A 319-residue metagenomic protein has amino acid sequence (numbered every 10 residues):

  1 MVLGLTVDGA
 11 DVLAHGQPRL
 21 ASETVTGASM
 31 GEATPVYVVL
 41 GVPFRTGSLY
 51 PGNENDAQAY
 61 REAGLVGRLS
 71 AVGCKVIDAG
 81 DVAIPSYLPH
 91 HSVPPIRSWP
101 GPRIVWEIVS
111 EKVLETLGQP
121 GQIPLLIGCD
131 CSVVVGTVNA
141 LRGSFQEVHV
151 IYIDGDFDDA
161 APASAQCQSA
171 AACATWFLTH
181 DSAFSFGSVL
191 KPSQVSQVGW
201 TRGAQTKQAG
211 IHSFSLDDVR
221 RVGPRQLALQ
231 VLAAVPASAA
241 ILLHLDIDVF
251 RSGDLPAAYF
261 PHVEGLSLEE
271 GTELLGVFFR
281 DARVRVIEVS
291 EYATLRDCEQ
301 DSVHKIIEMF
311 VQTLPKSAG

Functional and structural regions predicted by a protein language model:
V2-G319: Conserved alpha-helical scaffold segments that buttress catalytic/binding sites
